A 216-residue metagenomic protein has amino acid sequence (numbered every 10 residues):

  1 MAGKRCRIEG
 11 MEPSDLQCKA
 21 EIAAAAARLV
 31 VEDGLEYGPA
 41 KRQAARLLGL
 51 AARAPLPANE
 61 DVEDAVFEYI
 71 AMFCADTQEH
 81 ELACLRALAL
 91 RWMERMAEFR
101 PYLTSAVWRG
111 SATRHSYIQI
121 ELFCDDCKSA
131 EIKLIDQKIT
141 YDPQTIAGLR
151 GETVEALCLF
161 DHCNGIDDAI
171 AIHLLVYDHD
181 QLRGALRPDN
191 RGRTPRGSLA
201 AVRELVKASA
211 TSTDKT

Functional and structural regions predicted by a protein language model:
M1-G10: Short, Lys/Arg-enriched N-terminal segments with co-localized hydrophobic residues within the first ~10-30 amino acids
E9-G34, P39-R114, C124-T216: Catalytic core of pol beta-like nucleotidyltransferases
